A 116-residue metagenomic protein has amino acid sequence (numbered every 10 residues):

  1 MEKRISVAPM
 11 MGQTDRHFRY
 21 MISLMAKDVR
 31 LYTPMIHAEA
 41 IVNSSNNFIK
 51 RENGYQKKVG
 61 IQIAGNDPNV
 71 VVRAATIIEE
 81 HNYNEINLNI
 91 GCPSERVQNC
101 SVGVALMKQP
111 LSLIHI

Functional and structural regions predicted by a protein language model:
M1-I5: Extreme N-terminal starter segment of soluble prokaryotic enzymes
M10-H81: Glycine-rich, positively charged N-terminal anion/phosphate-binding segment
G12, G65, N89-G91, S101-G103: Glycine-centered flexibility sites
T33, E85-P93: Non-cysteine beta-strand/loop elements that form the S-adenosyl-L-methionine
E39, C92-R96: Feature marks short, surface-exposed loop/turn motifs that line or immediately flank catalytic pockets and channel
R96-S112: Glycine-rich tight-turn/loop motif centered on a GG-T
I114-I116: Conserved small/polar residues in nucleotide/adenosyl-binding loops
